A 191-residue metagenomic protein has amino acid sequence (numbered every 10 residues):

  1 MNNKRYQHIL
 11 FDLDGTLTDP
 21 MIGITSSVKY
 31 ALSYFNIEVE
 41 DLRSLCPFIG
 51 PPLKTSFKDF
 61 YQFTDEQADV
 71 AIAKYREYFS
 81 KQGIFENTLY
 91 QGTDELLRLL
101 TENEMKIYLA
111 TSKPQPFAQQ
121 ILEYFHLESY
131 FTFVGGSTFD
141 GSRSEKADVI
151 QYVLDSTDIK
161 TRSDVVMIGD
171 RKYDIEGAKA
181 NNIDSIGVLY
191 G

Functional and structural regions predicted by a protein language model:
N2-P47, K58-Y61: Active-site neighborhood of HAD-like aspartate-dependent phosphohydrolases
H8, K146-I175: Conserved Lys-Pro-Asp/Glu-containing loop-to-beta segment of HAD-superfamily phosphomonoesterases, centered on
V28, L96-L122: Substrate-recognition element of Asp-dependent hydrolases with the DxDx(T/V) motif
A31-L32, P52-D65, I121, V149-S156: Helix-loop "lid/cap" segments that line or gate small-molecule binding pockets
E38, E128-T132, K160: Conserved H-loop
K58-E95: Metal-dependent phosphoesterase signature
E128-R143: A short, structured active-site edge motif that brings together acidic residues
M167-G191: Acidic, Mg2+-coordinating phosphoryl-transfer loop and its flanking beta/alpha structural elements, shared across
